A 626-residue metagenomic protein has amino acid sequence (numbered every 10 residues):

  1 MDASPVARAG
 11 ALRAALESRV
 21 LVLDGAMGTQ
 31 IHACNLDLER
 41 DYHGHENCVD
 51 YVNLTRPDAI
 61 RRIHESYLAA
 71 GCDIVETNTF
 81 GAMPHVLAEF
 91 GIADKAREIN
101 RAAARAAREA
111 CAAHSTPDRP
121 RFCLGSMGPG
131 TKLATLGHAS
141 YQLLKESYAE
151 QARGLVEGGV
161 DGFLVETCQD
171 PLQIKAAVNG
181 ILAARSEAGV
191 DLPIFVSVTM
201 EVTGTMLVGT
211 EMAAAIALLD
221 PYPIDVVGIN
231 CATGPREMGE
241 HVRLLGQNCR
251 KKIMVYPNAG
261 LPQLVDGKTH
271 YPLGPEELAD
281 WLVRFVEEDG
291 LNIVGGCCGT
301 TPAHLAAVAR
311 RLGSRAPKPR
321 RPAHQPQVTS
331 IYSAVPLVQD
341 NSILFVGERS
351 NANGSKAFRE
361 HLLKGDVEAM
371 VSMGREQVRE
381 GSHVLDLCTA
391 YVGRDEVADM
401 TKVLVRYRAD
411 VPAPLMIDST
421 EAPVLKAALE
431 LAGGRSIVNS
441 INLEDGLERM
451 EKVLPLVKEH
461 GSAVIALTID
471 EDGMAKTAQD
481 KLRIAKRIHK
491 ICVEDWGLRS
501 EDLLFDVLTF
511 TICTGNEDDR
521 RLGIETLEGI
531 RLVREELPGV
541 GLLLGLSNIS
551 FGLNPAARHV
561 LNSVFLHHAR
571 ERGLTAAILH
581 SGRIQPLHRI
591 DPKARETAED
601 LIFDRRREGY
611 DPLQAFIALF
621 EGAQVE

Functional and structural regions predicted by a protein language model:
M1-E626: Domain-level signal for soluble alpha/beta catalytic cores
